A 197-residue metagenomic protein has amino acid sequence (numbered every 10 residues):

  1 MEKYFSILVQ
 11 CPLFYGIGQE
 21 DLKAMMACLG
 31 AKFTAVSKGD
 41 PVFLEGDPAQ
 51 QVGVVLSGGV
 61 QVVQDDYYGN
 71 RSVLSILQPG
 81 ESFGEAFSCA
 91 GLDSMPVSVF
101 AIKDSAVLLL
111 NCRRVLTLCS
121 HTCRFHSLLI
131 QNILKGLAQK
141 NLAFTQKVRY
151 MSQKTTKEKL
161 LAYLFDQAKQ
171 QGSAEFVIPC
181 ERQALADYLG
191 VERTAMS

Functional and structural regions predicted by a protein language model:
M1-K38, F87-A90: Cyclic nucleotide-binding regulatory module and flanking cytosolic helices
L29, V73-L134: Cyclic-nucleotide recognition modules
G39, Q50-V63, Q78-G80: Glycine- and acidic-residue-biased ligand/ion/polar-headgroup-sensing regions
P41-D47: Short phosphate-coordinating micro-motif centered on Lys-Gly-acidic
P48, Y150-K154, P179: Conserved phosphate/pyrophosphate-binding and hydrolysis machinery centered on Walker-type P-loop NTPases, extending
P96-V97, T117-R124, A143-S152, Q170-S173: Short helix-to-loop capping/linker segments positioned immediately adjacent to catalytic or ligand/cofactor-binding
I130, L134-L137, N141-F144: Long, hydrophobic or amphipathic alpha-helical segments
T156-K159, Y163-S197: Phosphate-/nucleic-acid-contacting segments
